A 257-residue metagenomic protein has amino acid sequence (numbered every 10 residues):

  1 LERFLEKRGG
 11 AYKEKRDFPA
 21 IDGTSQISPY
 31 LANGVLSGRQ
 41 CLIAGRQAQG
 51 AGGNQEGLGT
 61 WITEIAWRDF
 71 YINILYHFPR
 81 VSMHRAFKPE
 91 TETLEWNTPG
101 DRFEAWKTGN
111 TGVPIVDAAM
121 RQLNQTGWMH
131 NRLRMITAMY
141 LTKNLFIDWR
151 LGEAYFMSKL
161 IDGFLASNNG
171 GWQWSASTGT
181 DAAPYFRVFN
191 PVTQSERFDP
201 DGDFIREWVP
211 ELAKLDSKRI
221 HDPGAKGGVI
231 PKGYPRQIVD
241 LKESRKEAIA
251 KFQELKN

Functional and structural regions predicted by a protein language model:
E2-E6, A11: Phosphate-binding active sites in nucleotide-utilizing proteins
G10-N257: C-terminal catalytic domain of photolyase/cryptochrome flavoproteins, centering on the FAD-binding pocket
